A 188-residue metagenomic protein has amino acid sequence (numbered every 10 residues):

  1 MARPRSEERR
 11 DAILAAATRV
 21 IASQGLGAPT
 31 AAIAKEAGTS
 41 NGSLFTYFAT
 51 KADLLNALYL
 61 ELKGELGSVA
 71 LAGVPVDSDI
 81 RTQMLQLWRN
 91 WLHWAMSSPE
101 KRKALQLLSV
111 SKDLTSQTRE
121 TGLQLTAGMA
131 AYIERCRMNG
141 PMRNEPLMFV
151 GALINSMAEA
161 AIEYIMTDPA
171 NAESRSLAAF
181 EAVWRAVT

Functional and structural regions predicted by a protein language model:
M1-E8: N-terminal intrinsically disordered/low-complexity leader segments
A12, A16, V20-D53, A57: Helix-turn-helix
A57, L71-S97, V150-I154: Hydrophobic alpha-helical connector segments
L60-G67: Short, basic, alpha-helical segments at the C-terminal edge of helix-turn-helix-like DNA-binding modules
G67, D113-N139, M148-A152, E163: Amphipathic alpha-helical packing segments from all-alpha helical-bundle domains
L71-A72, L105-D113: Short linear capping/connector segments at secondary-structure termini
K103-L107, R137-V183: Hydrophobic/aromatic-rich alpha-helical bundle segments in the mid-to-C-terminal region
Y132, A182-V187: C-terminal alpha-helix
